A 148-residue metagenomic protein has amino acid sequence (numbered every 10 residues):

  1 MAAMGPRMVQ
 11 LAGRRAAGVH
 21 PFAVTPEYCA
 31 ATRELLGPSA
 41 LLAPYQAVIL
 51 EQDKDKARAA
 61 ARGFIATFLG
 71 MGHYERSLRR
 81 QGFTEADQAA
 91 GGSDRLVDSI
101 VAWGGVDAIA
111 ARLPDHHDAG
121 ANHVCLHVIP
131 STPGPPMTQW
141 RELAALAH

Functional and structural regions predicted by a protein language model:
M1-H148: Active-site-adjacent structural elements that line small-molecule/cofactor binding pockets in enzymes
